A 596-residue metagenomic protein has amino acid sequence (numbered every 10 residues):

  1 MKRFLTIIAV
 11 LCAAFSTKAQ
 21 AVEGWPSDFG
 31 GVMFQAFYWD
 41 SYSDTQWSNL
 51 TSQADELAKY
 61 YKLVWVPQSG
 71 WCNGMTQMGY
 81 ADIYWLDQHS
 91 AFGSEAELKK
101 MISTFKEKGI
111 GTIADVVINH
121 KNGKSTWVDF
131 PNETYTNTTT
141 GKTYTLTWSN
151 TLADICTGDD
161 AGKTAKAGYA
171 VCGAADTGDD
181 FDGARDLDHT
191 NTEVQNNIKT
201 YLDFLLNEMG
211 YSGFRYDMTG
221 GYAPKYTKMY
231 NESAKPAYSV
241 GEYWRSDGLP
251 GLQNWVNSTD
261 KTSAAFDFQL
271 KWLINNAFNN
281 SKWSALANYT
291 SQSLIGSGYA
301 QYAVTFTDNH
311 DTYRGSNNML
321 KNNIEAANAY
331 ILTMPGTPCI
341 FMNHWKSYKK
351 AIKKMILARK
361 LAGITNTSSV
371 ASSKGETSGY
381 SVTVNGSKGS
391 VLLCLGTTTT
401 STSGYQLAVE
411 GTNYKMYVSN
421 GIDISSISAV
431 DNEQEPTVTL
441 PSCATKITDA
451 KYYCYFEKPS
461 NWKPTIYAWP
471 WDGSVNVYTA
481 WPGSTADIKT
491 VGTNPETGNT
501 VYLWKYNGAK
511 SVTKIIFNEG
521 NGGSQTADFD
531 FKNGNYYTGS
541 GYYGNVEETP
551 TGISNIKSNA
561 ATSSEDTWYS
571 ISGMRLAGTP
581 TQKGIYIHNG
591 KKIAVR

Functional and structural regions predicted by a protein language model:
M1-F4, R596: Positively charged n-region of N-terminal signal peptides that target proteins for export
F4-A13: Sec-dependent N-terminal signal peptides
Q20-F181, L187, G220-G241: Acidic/aromatic-lined carbohydrate-recognition and catalytic surfaces of CAZymes acting on diverse glycans
V22-W39, N49-A58, Q68-G70, M75-A81 (+6 more regions): Active-site-proximal helices and loops of the catalytic beta/alpha 8
T126-N196, T259-W283, T305, K349-T367: Glycan-binding loop/region signatures in secreted carbohydrate-active enzymes
P459-G508, N521-A527: Aromatic-rich carbohydrate-binding modules that target alpha-glucans
T549-S572: Residue-level detector of functionally pivotal "anchor" positions at catalytic/ligand-binding pockets or at interdomain
I585-R596: C-terminal tail/sorting-segment detector
